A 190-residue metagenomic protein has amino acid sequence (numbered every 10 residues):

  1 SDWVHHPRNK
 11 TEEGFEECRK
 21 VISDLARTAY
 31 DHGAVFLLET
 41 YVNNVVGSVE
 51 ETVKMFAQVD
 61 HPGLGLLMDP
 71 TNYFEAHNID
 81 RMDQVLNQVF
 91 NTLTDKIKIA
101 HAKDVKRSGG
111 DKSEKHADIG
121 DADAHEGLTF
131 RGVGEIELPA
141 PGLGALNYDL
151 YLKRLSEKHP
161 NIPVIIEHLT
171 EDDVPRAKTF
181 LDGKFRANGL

Functional and structural regions predicted by a protein language model:
S1-M68: Active-site acidic/histidine proton-transfer and metal-coordination neighborhood in alpha/beta enzyme cores
D2, Y41-N43, D69-E75, A102-R107 (+1 more regions): Active-site beta-loop-alpha junctions enriched in small/polar residues
F15, V49, N72-N161: Gly/Pro-rich active-site loop or hairpin
E17, D24, E51-K54, Q88 (+4 more regions): Alpha-helical elements of Rossmann-like donor-binding domains used by nucleotide-donor carbohydrate transfer enzymes
F36-L38, L64-D69, K98-H101, I162-E167: Hydrophobic faces of well-ordered beta-strands that scaffold small-molecule active sites in alpha/beta enzyme cores
N44-V45, G144, Y148, T170-V174: Alpha-helix N-cap/loop-to-helix initiation residues
S108-D111, D172-R176: Short active-site-adjacent structural elements
V174-G189: C-terminal helical cap(s) of enzyme catalytic domains, especially alpha/beta-barrels
